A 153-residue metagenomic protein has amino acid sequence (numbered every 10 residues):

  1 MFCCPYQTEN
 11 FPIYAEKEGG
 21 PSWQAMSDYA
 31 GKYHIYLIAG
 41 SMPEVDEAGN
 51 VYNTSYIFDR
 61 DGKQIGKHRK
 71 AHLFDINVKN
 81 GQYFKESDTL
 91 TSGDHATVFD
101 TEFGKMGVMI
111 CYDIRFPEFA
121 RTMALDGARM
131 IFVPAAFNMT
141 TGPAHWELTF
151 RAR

Functional and structural regions predicted by a protein language model:
M1, L37-S41, V133: Short beta-strand segments at enzyme active-site cores
M1-Y14, P134-A135: Short, conserved active-site loops that position catalytic residues or coordinate cofactors/metal ions across diverse
F2-C4, M42, L73: Hydrophobic pocket-lining residues within nucleotide cofactor-binding pockets
F11, H34-Y36, Y52: A common structural microfeature
A15-E16, Q24, D28, D46-R129 (+2 more regions): Active-site catalytic loop in hydrolytic enzyme cores
G19-E44: A short, hydrophobic beta-strand-centered structural micro-motif
